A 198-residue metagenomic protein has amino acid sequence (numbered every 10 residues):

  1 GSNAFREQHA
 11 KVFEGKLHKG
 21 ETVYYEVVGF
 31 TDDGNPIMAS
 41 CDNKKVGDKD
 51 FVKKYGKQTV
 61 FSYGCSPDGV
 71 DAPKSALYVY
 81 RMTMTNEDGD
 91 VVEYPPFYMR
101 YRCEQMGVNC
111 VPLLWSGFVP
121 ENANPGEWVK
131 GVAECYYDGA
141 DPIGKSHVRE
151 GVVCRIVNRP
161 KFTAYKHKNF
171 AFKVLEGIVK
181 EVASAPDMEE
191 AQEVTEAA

Functional and structural regions predicted by a protein language model:
G1-A198: Core nucleotide-handling region used for phosphoryl-transfer chemistry
